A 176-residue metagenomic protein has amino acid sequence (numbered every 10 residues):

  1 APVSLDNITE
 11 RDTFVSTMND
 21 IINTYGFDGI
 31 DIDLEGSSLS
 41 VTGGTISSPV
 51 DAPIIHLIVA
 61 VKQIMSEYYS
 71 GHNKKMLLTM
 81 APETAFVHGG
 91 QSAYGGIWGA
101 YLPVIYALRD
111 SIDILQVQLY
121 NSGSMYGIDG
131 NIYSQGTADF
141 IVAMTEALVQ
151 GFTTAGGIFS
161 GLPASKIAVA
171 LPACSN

Functional and structural regions predicted by a protein language model:
A1-A147, A164-A168, A173-N176: Chitinase-like catalytic core of GlcNAc-active glycosidases
T145-I158: A short, acidic, amphipathic alpha-helical segment used as a generic capping/interface helix at domain edges
G161: Short catalytic/ligand-gating loop segments at beta-alpha or beta-beta junctions within enzyme catalytic domains
